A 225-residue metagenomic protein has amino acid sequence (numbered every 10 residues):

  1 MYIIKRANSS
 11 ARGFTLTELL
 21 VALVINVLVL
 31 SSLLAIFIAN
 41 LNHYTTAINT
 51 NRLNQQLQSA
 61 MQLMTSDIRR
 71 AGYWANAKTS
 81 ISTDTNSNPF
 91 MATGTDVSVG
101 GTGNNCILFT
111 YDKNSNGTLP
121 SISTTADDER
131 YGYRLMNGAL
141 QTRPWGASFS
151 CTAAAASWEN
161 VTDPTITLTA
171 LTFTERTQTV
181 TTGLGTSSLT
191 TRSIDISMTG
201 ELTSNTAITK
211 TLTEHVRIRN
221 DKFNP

Functional and structural regions predicted by a protein language model:
Y2, R12-A75: Aliphatic-rich helix starts adjacent to a transmembrane/signal segment
I3-K5, S150-P225: Short linear sequence signals and composition-biased patches located at protein termini or domain-edge surfaces
A39, T46-N49, Q58, K78-T79 (+4 more regions): Short capping/connector residues at structural and topological boundaries
T45, I68-F109: Short, glycine/small-hydrophobic-rich surface segments
D67, A71, R143, R219: Phosphate/oxyanion-binding loops and surfaces in catalytic or ligand/nucleic-acid-binding neighborhoods
P89-T181: Type IV pilin-like appendage domain
